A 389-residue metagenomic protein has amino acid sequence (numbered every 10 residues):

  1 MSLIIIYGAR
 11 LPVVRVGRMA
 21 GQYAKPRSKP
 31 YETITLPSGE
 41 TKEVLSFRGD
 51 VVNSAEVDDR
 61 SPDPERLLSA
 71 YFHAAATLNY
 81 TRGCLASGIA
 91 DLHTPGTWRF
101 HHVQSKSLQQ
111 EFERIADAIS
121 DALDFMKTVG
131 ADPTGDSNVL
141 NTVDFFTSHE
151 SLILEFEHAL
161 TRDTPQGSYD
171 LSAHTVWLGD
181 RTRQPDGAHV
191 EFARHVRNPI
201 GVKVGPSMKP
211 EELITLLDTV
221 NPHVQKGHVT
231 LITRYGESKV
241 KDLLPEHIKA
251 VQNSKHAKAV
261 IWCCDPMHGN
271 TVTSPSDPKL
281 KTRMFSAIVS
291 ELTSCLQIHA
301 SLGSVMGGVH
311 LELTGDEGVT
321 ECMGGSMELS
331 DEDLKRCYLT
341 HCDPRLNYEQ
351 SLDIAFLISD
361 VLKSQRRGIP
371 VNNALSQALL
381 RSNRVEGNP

Functional and structural regions predicted by a protein language model:
S2-G236, K279-R283, E291-S294, V305-H310 (+1 more regions): Active-site-facing alpha/beta catalytic cores
T233-D316: Extended C-terminal subregions enriched in glycine
